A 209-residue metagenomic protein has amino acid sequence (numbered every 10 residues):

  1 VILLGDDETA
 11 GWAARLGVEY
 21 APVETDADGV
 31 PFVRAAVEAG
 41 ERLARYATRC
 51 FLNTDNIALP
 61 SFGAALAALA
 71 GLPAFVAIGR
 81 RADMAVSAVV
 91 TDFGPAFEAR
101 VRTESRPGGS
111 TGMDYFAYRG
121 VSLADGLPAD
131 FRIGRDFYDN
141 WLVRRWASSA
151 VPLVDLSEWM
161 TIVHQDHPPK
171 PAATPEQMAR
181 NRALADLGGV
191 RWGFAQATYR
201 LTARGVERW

Functional and structural regions predicted by a protein language model:
I2-L4, R49-F51, A58, V76-G79 (+2 more regions): A structural signal for short, well-ordered beta-strand segments and their strand-loop junctions that often border
I2-L4, W12, N56, G108: Preference for well-ordered, secondary-structure-rich cores of eukaryotic proteins
L4-A10, R81-D83: Short, polar loop motifs at secondary-structure junctions
E8-L52: Active-site-proximal specificity loops/subdomain of glycosyltransferases
G11-R15, P60-G63, A88-V90, Q165-H167: A short acidic (Asp/Glu
A35-E41, A47-L66, L72, E176-W209: Electropositive, surface-exposed helix/loop patches at the edges of structured domains that serve as adaptable
E41, I57-R144: Conserved catalytic core of nucleotide-sugar-dependent glycosyltransferases
F131-W209: C-terminal catalytic/acceptor-binding lobe
